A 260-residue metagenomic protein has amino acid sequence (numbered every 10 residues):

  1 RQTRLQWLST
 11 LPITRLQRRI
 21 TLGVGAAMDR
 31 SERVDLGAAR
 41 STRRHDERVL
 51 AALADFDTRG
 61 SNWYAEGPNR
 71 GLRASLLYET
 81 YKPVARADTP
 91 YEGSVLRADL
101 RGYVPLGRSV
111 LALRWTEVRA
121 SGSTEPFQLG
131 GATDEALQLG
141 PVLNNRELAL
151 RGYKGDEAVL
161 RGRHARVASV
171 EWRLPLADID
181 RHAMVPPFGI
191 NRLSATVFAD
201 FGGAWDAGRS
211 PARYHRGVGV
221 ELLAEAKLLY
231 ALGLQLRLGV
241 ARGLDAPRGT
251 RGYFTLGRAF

Functional and structural regions predicted by a protein language model:
R1-Y64, V142-R151, A158-V159, L234-F260: Gram-negative/organellar outer-membrane beta-barrel architecture
T14-L16, V104-S109, A226-L232: Secondary-structure transition/capping motifs at alpha-helix termini and the adjoining loop/turn into the next element
R19-T21, R73, V110-A112, A231-Q235: Membrane-spanning beta-strand positions in outer-membrane beta-barrel proteins
L50-F198, W205-A207, V240, G252-F260: C-terminal outer-membrane beta-barrel translocator/porin domains of Gram-negative envelope proteins and their
E92, Y214, R248: Short acidic-hydrophobic sequence patches enriched in Asp/Glu that either
A177, F201-D206, E225-L229, G243-D245: Short Gly/Pro-enriched loop/turn and capping motifs at secondary-structure junctions
G208-L222: A short alpha/beta connector and helix-capping loop motif
V218-G239: A short, conserved beta-to-alpha structural element at the edge of catalytic cores that scaffolds binding
